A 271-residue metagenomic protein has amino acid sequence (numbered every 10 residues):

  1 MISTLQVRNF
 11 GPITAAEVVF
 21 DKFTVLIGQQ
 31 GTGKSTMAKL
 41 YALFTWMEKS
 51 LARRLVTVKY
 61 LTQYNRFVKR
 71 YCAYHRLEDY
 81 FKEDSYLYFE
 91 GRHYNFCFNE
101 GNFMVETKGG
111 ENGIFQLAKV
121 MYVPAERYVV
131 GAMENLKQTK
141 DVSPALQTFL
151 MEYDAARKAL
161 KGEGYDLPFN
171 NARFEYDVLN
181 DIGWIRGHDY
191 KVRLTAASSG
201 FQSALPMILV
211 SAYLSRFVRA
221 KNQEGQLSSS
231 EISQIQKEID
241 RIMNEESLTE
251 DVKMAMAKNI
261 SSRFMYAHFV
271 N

Functional and structural regions predicted by a protein language model:
M1-A42: Pre-Walker A-like glycine/lysine-rich segment at the N-terminus of P-loop NTPase domains
Y41, T45-F269: Phosphate-coordinating catalytic segments in nucleotide- and nucleic-acid-processing enzymes
